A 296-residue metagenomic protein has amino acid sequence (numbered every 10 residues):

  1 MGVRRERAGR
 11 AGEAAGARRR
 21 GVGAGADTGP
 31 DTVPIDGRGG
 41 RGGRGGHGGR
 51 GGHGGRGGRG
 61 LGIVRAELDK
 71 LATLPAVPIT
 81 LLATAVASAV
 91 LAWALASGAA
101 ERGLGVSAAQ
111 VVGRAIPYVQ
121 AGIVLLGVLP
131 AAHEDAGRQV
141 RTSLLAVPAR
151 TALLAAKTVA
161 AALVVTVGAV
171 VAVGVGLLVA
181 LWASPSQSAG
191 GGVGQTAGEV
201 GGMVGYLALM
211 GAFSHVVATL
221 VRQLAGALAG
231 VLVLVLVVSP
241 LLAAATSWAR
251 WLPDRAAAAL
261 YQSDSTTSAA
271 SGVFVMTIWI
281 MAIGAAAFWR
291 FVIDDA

Functional and structural regions predicted by a protein language model:
G2-R7, G12-E13, A17-R38, P78 (+2 more regions): Alpha-helical transmembrane segments of multi-pass membrane transporters/translocases
V3-R4, D31-G40, G49-V64, W248: Short, membrane-interfacial amphipathic segments enriched in basic
R4, G37, G52, R56-G57 (+5 more regions): Secretory targeting signals
E6-A11, G29-D31, R56-V77: N-terminal Sec/SRP start-transfer signal
G62-K70, R141, L145, Q262: Short amphipathic alpha-helical coupling elements at transmembrane boundaries
G105, G127-A146, T151: Transmembrane helix boundary and interhelical loop/hinge segments in multi-pass membrane proteins
A149-T151, A155, Q223-A227: Membrane-helix interface segments
V221-A258: Transmembrane helix segments
